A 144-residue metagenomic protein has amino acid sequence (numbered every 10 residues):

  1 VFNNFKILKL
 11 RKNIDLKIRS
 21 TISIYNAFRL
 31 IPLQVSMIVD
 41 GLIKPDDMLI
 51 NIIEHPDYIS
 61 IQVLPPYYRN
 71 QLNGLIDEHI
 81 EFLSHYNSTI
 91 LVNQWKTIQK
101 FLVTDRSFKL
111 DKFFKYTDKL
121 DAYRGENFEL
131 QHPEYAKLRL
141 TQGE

Functional and structural regions predicted by a protein language model:
F2-E144: Radical SAM enzyme [4Fe-4S]-AdoMet core and its adjacent flexible, acidic and glycine-rich loops/tails across
